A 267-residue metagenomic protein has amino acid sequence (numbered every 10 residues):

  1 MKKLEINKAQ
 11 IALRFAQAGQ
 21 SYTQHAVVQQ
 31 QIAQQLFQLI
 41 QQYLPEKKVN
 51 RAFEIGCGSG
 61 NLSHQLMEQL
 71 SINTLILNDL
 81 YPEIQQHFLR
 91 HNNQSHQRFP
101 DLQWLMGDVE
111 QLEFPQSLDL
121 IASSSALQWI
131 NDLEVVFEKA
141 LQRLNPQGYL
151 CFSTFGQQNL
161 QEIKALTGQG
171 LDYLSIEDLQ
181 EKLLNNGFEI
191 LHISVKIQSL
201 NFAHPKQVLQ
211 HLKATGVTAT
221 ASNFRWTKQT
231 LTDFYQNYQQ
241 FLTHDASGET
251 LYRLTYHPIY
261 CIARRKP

Functional and structural regions predicted by a protein language model:
M1-S21, Q30, Q34: N-terminal, positively charged/glycine-rich alpha-helical extensions of SAM-dependent methyltransferases
H25-V28, S59-N61, D172-L174, H192-P267: Conserved Class I S-adenosyl-L-methionine
V27-V49: Conserved alpha-helix/loop element of class I SAM-dependent methyltransferases that forms part of the SAM/SAH-binding
R51-L112: Class I SAM-dependent methyltransferase SAM/SAH-binding core
E110-I121: A short acidic, Gly/Pro-enriched loop at the edge of an enzyme's catalytic core that lines a small-molecule cofactor
D119-D132: A short SAM/SAH-binding and catalytic strip from SAM-dependent methyltransferases
E134-Y149: A short glycine-rich, Lys/Arg-flanked "PGG" loop and its adjoining helix->strand segment in the class I
Y149-I176: Conserved class I S-adenosyl-L-methionine
